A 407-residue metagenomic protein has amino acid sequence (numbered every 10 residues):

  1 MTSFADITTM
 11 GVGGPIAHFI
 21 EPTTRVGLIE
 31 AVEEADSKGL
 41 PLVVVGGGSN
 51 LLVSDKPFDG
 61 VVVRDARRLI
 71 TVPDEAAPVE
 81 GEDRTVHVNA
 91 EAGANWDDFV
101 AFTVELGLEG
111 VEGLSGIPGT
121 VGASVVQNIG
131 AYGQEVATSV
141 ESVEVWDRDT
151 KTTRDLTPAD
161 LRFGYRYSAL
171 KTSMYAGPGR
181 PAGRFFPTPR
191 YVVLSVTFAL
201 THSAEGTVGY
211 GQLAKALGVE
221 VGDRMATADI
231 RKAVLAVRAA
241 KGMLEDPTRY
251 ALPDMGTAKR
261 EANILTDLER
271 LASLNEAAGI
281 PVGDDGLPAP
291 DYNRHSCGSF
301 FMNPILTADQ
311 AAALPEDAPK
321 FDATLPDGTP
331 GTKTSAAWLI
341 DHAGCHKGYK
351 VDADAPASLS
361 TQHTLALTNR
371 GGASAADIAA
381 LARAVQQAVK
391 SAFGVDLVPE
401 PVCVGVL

Functional and structural regions predicted by a protein language model:
M1-T150, R154, D160: Anion-binding (especially nucleotide phosphate/pyrophosphate-binding) glycine-rich loop and adjoining beta-alpha core
T2-T9, G47, L51, T153-A376 (+1 more regions): Phosphate/pyrophosphate- and phosphate-bearing ligand-binding catalytic cores of soluble enzymes
L28-E33, V100, A214, R231-V234 (+1 more regions): A generic alpha-helix structural signal
D377-L381: Beta-rich strand-turn-strand
